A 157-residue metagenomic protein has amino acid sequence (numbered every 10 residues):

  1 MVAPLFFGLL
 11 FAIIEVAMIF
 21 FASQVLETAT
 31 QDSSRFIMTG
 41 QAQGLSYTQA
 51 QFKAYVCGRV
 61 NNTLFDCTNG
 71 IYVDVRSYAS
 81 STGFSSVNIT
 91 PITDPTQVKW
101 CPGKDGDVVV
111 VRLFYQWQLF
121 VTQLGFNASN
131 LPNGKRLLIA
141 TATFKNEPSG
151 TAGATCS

Functional and structural regions predicted by a protein language model:
M1-R59: Alpha-helical assembly-interface signal, strongest on the long, hydrophobic N-terminal helix that forms
R35-S157: Short, conserved structural patches
